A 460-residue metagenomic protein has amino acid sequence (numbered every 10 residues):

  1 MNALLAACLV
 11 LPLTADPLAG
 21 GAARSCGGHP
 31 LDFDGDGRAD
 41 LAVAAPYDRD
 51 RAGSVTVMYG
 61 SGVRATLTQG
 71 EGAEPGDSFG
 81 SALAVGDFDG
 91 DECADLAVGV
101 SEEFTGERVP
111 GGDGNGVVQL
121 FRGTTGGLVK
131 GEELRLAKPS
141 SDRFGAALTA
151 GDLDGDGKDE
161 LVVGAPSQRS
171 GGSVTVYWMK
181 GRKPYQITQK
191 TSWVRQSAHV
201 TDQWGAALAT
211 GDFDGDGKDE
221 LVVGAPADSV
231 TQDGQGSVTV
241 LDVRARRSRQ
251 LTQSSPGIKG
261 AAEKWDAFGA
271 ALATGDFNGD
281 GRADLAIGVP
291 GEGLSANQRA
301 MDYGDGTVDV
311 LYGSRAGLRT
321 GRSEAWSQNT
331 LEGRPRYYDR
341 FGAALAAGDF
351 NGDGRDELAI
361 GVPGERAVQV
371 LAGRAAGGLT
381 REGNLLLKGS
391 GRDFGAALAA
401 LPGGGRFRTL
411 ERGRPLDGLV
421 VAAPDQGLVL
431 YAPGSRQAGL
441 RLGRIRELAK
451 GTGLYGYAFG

Functional and structural regions predicted by a protein language model:
L4, C8-H29, S54-S78, V117-R143 (+6 more regions): Blade-edge motifs of beta-propeller repeat domains
A23-R38, A44, G80-C93, G145-G155 (+6 more regions): Beta-propeller blade termini
G35, R49, A73, D77 (+22 more regions): Residue-level signal for WD-repeat beta-propeller blades
L41-A45, L96-V100, L161-A165, L221-A225 (+3 more regions): Hydrophobic beta-strand segments that make up the repeating blades of beta-propeller and related beta-repeat
P46-D50, E102-R108, S167-S170, A227-T231 (+3 more regions): Short glycine/acidic-enriched loop and turn motifs that connect beta-strands
R51-S54, G112-V117, S170-V174, Q232-S237 (+5 more regions): A detector of repeated loop/turn-to-beta-strand junctions in beta-rich toroidal repeat architectures
G86, G99-S101, G116-V117, R143 (+1 more regions): Mobile, glycine-rich extracellular loop/lid and propeptide segments that shape or gate substrate/ligand access
D89, C93-A94, R122, T149-D154 (+12 more regions): Tandem repeat domain/solenoid detector
